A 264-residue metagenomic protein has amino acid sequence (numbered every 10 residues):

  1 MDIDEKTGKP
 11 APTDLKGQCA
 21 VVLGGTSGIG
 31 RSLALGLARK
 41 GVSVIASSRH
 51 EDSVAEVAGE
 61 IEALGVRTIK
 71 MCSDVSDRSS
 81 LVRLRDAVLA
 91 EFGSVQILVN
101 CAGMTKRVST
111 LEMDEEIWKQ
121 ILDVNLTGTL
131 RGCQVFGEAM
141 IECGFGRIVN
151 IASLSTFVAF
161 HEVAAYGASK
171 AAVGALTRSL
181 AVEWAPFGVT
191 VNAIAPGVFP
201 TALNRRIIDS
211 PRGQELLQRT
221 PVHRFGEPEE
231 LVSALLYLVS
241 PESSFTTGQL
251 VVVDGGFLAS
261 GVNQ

Functional and structural regions predicted by a protein language model:
D2-A11, V158, L236, T247-Q264: Short C-terminal tail/terminal secondary-structure segment of NAD(P)H-dependent dehydrogenase/reductase domains
C19, T26-S27: Conserved glycine-rich cofactor-binding loop
S109-T110, D114-L122, I148, N204 (+1 more regions): Substrate-binding pocket helix/loop in short-chain dehydrogenase/reductase
C133, S169, T177: Active-site helix of classical SDR
E138, V182-E183, S244: Alpha-helical segment proximal to the catalytic Tyr-Lys
S153: Residue(s) in the substrate-gating loop at a strand-loop-helix junction that position the organic substrate next
A185, T190, T246-G248: Short, small/polar-rich loop/turn modules that mediate ligand/substrate recognition or access, typified
